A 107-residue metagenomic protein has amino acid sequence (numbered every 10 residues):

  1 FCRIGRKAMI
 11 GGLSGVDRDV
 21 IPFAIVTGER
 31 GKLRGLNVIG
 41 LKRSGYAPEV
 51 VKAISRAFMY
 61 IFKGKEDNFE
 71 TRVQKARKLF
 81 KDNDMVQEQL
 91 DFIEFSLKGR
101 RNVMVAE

Functional and structural regions predicted by a protein language model:
F1-K32: Structural signal for interior beta-strand "rungs" in well-ordered beta-sheet cores of soluble enzyme domains
E29-E107: Terminal amphipathic alpha-helical/low-complexity segments used for targeting or macromolecular assembly
